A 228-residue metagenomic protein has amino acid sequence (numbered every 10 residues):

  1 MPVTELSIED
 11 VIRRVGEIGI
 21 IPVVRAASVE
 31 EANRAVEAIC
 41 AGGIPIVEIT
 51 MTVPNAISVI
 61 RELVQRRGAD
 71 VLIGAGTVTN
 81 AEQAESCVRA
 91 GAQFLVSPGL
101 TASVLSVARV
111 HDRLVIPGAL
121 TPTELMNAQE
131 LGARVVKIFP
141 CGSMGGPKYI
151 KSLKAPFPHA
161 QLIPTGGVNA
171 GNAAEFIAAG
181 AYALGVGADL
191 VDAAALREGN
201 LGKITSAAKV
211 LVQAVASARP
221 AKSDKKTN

Functional and structural regions predicted by a protein language model:
M1-G91, V110, H159, A170-G171 (+1 more regions): Conserved N-terminal beta1-alpha1 strand-loop-helix module at the mouth
I20-V24, V47-I49, I73-G76, L95-V96 (+4 more regions): Hydrophobic faces of well-ordered beta-strands that scaffold small-molecule active sites in alpha/beta enzyme cores
A35, N80-A90, T123-L131, V168-L184: Catalytic cores of alpha/beta
G43, R67, G91, G99 (+6 more regions): Conserved functional loop/turn residues at catalytic and ligand-binding sites
M51-T52, V78, L100-A102, L120-T121 (+3 more regions): Short, ordered loop/turn segments at secondary-structure junctions
F94, P98-M144: Histidine/lysine/aspartate-rich catalytic loop segments that bind and position anionic ligands
S97-V104, K137-G146, G180-K203: Glycine-rich phosphate-binding active-site loops on the catalytic face of alpha/beta enzymes
D224-N228: Long, low-complexity, intrinsically disordered segments
